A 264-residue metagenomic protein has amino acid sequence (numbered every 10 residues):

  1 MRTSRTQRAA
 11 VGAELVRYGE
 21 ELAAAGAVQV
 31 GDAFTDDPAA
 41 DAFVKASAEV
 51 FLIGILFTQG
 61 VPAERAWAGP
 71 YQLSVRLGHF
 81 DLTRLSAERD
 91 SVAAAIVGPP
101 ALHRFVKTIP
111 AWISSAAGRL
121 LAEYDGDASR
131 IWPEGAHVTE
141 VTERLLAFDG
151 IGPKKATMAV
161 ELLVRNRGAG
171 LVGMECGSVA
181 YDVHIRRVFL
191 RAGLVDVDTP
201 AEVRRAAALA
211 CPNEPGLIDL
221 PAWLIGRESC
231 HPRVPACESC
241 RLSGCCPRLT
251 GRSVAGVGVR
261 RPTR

Functional and structural regions predicted by a protein language model:
M1-A46, G135-L146, P153-R264: C-terminal accessory module of base-excision DNA glycosylases/AP lyases that mediates lesion recognition and DNA
M1-F80, D90-S91, A101-L102, I109: Structure-specific DNA junction-binding interface
A46, V50, A63-W67, L85 (+4 more regions): Alpha-helix N-cap/helix-initiation sites
V50-V61, S115, L220-R227: Short, hydrophobic/amphipathic alpha-helical patches that form generic packing surfaces within helical domains
I53-T58, Y71-S74, A93-G98, S114 (+4 more regions): Amphipathic alpha-helical segments within well-ordered protein domains
G54-I55, Q72-G78, F105-D127, Y181 (+3 more regions): Amphipathic repeat-derived elements
V61, L77, Y124, D149 (+2 more regions): A broad structural signal for alpha-helix termini and local helix breaks/kinks
R76-V164: Alpha-helical ds-nucleic-acid-binding substructure associated with the helix-hairpin-helix region of base-excision DNA
